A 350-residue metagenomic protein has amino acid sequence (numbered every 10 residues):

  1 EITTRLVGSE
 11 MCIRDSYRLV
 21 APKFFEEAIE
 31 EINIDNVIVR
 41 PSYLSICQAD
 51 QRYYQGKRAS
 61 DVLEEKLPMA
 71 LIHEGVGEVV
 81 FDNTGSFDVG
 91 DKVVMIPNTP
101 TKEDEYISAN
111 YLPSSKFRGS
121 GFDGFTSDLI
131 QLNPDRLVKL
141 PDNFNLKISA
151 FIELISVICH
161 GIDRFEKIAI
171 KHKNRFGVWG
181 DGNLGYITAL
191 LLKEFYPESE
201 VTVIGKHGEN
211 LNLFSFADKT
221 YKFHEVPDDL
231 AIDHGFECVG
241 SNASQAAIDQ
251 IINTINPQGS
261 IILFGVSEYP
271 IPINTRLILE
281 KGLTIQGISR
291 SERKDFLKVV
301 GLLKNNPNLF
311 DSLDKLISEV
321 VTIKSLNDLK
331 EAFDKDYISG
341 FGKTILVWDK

Functional and structural regions predicted by a protein language model:
E1-I13: Single conserved hydrophobic/aromatic residue that forms the stacking wall/gate of nucleotide- or nucleobase-binding
E30-L44, A59-K102, P141-N143: Glycine-rich beta-strand-centered segment in the early N-terminal region that forms part of a ligand/cofactor-binding
S45, N83, N98, V239-A243 (+1 more regions): Short glycine-/small-residue-rich Rossmann-like dinucleotide-binding loops
E74-V76, D91-K92, L129, D181 (+1 more regions): Residue-level marker of beta-strand positions
T99-R175: NAD(P)H dinucleotide-binding glycine-rich loop of Rossmann-like/cofactor-binding domains, especially the beta1-alpha1
F144-H224: Mid-domain Rossmann-like dinucleotide-binding core that forms the NAD(H)/NADP(H) cofactor-binding site
K167-N174, F195-Y196, L211-T284: Glycine-rich cofactor phosphate-binding loops and adjacent beta1-alpha1 units of small-molecule cofactor enzyme domains
D249, R293-K350: C-terminal hydrophobic helical "lid"/dimerization subdomain of Rossmann-like NAD(P)H-dependent oxidoreductases
